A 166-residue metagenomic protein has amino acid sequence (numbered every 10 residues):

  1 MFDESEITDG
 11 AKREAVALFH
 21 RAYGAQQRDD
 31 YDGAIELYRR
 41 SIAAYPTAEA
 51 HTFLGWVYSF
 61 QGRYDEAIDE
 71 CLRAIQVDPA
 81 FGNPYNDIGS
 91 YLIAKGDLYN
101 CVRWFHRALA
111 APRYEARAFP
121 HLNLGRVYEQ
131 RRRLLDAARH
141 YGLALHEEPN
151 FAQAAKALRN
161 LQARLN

Functional and structural regions predicted by a protein language model:
M1-A17, R40, A111-E115: TPR-adjacent "capping" and linker segments in tetratricopeptide-repeat scaffold/adaptor proteins
A11-E49, F53, F60: Alpha-helical segment of the N-proximal tetratricopeptide repeat
R28-L37, Q61-R73, K95-A110, F119 (+2 more regions): Structural signature of tandem alpha-helical TPR/SEL1-like repeats, specifically the intra-repeat loop/turn
Y45-P46, P79, R113-E115, P149: Short coil turns that delineate tetratricopeptide repeat
A50-H51, P84, A118-P120, A154: TPR alpha-solenoid repeat register
